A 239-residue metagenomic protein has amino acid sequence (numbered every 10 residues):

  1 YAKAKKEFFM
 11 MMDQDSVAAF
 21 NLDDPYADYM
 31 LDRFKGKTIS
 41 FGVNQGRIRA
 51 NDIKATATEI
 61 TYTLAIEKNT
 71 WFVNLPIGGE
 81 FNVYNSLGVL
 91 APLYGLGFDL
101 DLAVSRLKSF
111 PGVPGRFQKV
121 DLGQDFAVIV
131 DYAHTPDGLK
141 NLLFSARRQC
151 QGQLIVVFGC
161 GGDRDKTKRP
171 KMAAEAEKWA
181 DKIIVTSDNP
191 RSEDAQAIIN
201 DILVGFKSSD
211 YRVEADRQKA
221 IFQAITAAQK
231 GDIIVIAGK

Functional and structural regions predicted by a protein language model:
Y1, A19, A50, N85 (+4 more regions): Residue-level signal for inorganic ion chemistry
Y1-R33, K54, L139: Flexible active-site lid/hinge loop adjacent to a nucleotide/diphosphate and Mg2+-phosphate binding pocket
Q14-S16, G152, K230-G231: Short glycine-dipeptide loop
F20-L22, G42, D121, A215: Short loop/edge segments at beta-strand edges and connector loops that shape dinucleotide/nucleotide cofactor-binding
T56-T58, I66-K182, V204, D210: Nucleotide phosphate-binding/pyrophosphate-handling subdomain across enzymes that bind or process nucleotide phosphates
A173-A227: C-terminal helical cap/extension that packs against the catalytic core of soluble nucleotide-cofactor enzymes
D232-K239: Glycine/aspartate-rich loop-and-adjacent alpha/beta segment that forms the canonical ThDP
